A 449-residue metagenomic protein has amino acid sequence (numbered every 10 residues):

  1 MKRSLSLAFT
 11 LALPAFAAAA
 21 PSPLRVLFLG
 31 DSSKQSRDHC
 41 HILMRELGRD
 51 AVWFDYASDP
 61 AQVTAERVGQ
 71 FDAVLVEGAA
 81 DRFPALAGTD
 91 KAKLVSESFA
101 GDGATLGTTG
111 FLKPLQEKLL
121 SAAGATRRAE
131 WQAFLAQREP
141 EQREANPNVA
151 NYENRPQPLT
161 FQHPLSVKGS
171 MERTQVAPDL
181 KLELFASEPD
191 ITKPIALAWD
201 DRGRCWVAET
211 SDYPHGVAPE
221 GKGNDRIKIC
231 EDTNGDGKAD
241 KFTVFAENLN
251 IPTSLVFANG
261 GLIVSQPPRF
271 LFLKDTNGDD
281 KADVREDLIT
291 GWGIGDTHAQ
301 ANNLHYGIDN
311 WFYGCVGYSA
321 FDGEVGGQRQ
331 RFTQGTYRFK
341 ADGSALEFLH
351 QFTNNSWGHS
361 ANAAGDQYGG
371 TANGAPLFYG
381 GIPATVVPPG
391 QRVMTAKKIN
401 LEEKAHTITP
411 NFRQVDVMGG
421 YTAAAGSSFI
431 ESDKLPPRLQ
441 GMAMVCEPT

Functional and structural regions predicted by a protein language model:
M1-S4: Positively charged n-region of N-terminal signal peptides that target proteins for export
S6-A15: Bacterial N-terminal signal peptides
A19-F71, G103, T108-H163, P214: Aromatic-Pro/Gly-enriched surface loop or interdomain linker that acts as a lid/target-recognition segment
A20-S22, G48, E66-Q70, A87-D90 (+3 more regions): Extracellular/periplasmic catalytic domains that process cell-envelope and extracellular macromolecules
V26-D31, R67-T105: Short alpha-beta junction capping motif
L27-F28, F54-Y56, A73-E77, K93-E97 (+4 more regions): Structural recognition of the beta-strand scaffold that forms the well-ordered cores of secreted hydrolase catalytic
E46, E130-T449: Beta-propeller domains with acidic blade repeats across secreted/periplasmic ectodomains and cytosolic WD/CNH propellers
G48-R49, V76-A79, G88, L120 (+4 more regions): Sec-exported extracytoplasmic/periplasmic mature domains
